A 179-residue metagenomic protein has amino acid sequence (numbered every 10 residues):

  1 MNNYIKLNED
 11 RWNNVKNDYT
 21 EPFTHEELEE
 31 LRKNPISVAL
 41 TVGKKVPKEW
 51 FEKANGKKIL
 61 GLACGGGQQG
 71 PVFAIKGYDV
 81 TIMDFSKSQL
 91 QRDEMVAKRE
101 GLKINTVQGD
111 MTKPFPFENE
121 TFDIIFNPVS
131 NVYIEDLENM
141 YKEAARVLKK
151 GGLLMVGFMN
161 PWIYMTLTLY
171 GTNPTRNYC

Functional and structural regions predicted by a protein language model:
M1-E29: N-terminal, positively charged/glycine-rich alpha-helical extensions of SAM-dependent methyltransferases
T24-K57: Conserved alpha-helix/loop element of class I SAM-dependent methyltransferases that forms part of the SAM/SAH-binding
E52, K57-P114: Class I SAM-dependent methyltransferase SAM/SAH-binding core
T112-I125: A short acidic, Gly/Pro-enriched loop at the edge of an enzyme's catalytic core that lines a small-molecule cofactor
D123-E138: A short SAM/SAH-binding and catalytic strip from SAM-dependent methyltransferases
E138-L153: A short glycine-rich, Lys/Arg-flanked "PGG" loop and its adjoining helix->strand segment in the class I
L153-C179: Conserved class I S-adenosyl-L-methionine
